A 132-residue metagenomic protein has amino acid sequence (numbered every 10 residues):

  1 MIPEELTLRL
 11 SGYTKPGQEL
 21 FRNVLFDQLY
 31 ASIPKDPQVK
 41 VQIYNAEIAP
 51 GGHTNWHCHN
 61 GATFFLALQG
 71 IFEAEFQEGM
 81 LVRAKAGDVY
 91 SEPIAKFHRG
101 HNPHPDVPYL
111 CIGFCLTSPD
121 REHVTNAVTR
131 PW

Functional and structural regions predicted by a protein language model:
M1-K40, A127-W132: A short, N-terminal "cap"/entry segment at the start of jelly-roll beta-barrel domains of the cupin/DSBH fold
K35-P37, C58, L66, P103-P108: Extracellular/periplasmic catalytic domains that process cell-envelope and extracellular macromolecules
V39, G51-F64: A short beta-loop-beta micro-motif enriched in histidine and acidic residues
I48, E78-K96: Short acidic-glycine-tyrosine-enriched beta hairpin
H53-H59, F76, H101-P103: Short histidine-centered beta-strand/loop micro-motifs that create catalytic or ligand/metal-coordination sites
H59-E78: Glycine- and acidic-residue-biased ligand/ion/polar-headgroup-sensing regions
I94-E122: Ligand-binding loop in jelly-roll beta-barrel domains
